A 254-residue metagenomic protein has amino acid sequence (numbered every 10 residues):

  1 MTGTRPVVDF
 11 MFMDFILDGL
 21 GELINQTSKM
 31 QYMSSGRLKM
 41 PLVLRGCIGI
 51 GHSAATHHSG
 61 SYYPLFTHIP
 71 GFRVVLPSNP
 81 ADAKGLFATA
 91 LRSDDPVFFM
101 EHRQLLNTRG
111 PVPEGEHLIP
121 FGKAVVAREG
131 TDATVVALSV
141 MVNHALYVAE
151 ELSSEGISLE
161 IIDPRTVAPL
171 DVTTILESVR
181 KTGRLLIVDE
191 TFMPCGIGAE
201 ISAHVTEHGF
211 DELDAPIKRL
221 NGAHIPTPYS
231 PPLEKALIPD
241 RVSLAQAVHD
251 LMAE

Functional and structural regions predicted by a protein language model:
M1-V136, V140-H144, L159, H204 (+1 more regions): Conserved thiamine diphosphate
R37-V43, G51-S53, R103-E254: Thiamine diphosphate
